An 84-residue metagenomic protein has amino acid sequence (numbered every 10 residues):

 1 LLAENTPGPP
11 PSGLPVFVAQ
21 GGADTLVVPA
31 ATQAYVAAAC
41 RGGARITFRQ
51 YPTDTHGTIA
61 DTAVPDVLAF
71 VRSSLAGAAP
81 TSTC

Functional and structural regions predicted by a protein language model:
L1-P15: The feature captures the conserved acid-bearing segment of alpha/beta-hydrolase catalytic domains
G8-P10, G21, C40, G77: Glycine-centered flexibility motif
S12, F17-D24: Short beta-strand/loop motif that positions the catalytic acidic residue of the alpha/beta-hydrolase fold
L14-V16, V28-A38: Short alpha-helix in the alpha/beta-hydrolase fold that links the catalytic acid
Q20-G22, A31, Q50: Active-site proximal loops enriched in glycine and acidic residues that flank catalytic Cys/His/Asp and coordinate
G22-V27, G57: Acidic catalytic loop of the alpha/beta-hydrolase fold
Q33-C84: C-terminal catalytic histidine-bearing segment of alpha/beta-hydrolase fold enzymes
